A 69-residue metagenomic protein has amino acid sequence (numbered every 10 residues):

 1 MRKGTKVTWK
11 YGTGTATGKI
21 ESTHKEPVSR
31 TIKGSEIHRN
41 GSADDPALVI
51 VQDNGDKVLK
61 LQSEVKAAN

Functional and structural regions predicted by a protein language model:
T15-T23: Short beta-strand-centered aromatic/proline hotspots
A16, P27-S29, D56-K57: Flexible, glycine-rich phosphate/dinucleotide-binding loops and adjacent beta-alpha linkers at cofactor/substrate
E26-E36: Short, solvent-exposed secondary-structure boundary/capping segments
H38-N69: Intrinsically disordered, low-complexity, charged/polar segments
